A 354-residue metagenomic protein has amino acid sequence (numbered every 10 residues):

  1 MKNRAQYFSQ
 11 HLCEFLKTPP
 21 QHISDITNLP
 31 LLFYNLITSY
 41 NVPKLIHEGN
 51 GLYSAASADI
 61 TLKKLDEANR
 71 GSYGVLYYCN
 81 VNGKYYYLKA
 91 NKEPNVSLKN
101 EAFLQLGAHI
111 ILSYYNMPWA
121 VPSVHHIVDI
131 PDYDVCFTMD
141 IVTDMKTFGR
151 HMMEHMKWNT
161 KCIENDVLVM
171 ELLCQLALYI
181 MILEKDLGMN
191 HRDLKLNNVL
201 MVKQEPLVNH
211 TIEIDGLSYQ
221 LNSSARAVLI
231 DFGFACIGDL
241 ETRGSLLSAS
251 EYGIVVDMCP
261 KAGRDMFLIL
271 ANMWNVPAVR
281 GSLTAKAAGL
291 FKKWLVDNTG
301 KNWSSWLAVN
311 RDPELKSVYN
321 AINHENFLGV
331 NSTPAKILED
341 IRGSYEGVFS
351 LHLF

Functional and structural regions predicted by a protein language model:
K2-L29, G253-F354: Helical subdomain adjoining the active site within ATP-dependent kinase catalytic cores
D25-N82: ATP-binding glycine-rich phosphate-binding loop
I60, F103-L106, I111, S123 (+1 more regions): Membrane-embedded alpha-helical bundles of multi-pass transporters/translocases, especially carrier/permease families
L65-D66, S72-Y115: ATP-binding glycine-rich loop module of kinase domains
Y87-P94, D140, I230-G233, G244-L246: Active-site ExK catalytic segment of metal-dependent nucleases
W119-D166: Conserved structural core of kinase catalytic domains
W158-R192, L196-N197, E205-P206: Conserved kinase catalytic-core helix
K195-A262: Catalytic activation segment of kinase domains across protein kinase-like and atypical kinase folds
